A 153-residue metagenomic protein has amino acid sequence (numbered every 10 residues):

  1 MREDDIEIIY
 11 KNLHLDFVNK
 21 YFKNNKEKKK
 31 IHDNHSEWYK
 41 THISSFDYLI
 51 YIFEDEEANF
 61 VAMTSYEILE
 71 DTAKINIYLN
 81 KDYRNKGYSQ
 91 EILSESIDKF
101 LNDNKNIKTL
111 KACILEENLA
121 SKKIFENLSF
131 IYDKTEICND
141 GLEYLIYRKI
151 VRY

Functional and structural regions predicted by a protein language model:
M1-L15, I50-Y153: Acyl-donor (CoA/ACP) binding surface of acyl/acetyltransferases
M1-S36: A short, well-structured alpha-helix characteristic of acyl/acetyltransferase catalytic modules
N19-K20, K28, S45, N102 (+1 more regions): Generic macromolecular interface patches on structured domains
F22-K23, K40, L79, A112: A general structural-boundary detector
H35-W38, M63: Short structured motifs
Y39-K40, L101: Generic structural signal for well-ordered alpha-helical scaffold segments
K40-F46: Short loop/turn motifs at secondary-structure junctions and domain boundaries
